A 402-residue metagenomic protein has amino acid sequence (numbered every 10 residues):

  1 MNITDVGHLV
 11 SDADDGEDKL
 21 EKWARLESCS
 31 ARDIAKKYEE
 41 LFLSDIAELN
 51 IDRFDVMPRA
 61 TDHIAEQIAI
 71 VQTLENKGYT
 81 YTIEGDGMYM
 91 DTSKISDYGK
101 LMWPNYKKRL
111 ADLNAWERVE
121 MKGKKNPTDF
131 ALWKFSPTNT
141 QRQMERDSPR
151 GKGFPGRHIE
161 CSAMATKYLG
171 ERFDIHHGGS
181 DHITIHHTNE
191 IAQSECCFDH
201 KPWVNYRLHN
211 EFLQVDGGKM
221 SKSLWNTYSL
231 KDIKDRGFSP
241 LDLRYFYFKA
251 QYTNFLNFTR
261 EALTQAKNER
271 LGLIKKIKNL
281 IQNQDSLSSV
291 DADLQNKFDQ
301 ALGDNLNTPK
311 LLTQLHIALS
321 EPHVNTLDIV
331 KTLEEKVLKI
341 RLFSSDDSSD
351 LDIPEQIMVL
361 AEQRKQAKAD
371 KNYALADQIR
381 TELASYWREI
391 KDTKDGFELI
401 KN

Functional and structural regions predicted by a protein language model:
M1-N50, I390-L399: N-terminal, positively charged nucleic-acid-binding surface of large information/translation enzymes
I3-H8, E39-F42, D52-Q67, G85-K94: Short, glycine/charge-rich beta-strand/loop segments that flank catalytic centers and engage negatively charged groups
C29-D33, L43-A69, K77-Y79, I183 (+6 more regions): Non-catalytic interaction-recognition regions
L43-S44, A65-N279: Alpha-helical recognition segments enriched in aromatics with Gly/Pro capping that present substrate-recognition
E48-D55, T80, R172, N279-S288: Surface-exposed helix-capping loop/turn segments at secondary-structure junctions
F54-P58, H176-G178, V324: Short catalytic-loop micro-motif centered on adjacent basic/acidic residues
K219-K222, N226-N402: Structural preference for alpha-helix termini/caps and helix-kink/transition segments
